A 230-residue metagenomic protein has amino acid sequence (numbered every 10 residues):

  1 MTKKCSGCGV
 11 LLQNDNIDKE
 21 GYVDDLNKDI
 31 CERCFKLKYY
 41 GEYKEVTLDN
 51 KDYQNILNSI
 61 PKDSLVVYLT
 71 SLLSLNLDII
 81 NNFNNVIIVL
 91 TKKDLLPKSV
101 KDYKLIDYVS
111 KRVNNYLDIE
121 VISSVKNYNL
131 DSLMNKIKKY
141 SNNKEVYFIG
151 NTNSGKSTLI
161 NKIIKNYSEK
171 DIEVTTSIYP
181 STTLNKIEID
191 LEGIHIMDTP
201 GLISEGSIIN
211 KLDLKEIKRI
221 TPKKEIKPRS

Functional and structural regions predicted by a protein language model:
M1-V66, T70, N82-I87, K93 (+2 more regions): Helix-rich effector regions associated with P-loop NTPase G domains
V46-N50, N76, L130: A conditional alpha-helix N-cap/helix-loop micro-motif detector
L57-P61, N76-N84, V109-V113, I137-Y140 (+2 more regions): Alpha-helix C-terminal capping segments
S74, D94-L95: Acidic catalytic loop of the alpha/beta-hydrolase fold
S74-N76, G155, N166, I203: Glycine-rich nucleotide phosphate-binding loop and flanking beta-alpha elements of Rossmann-like dinucleotide-binding
L75, K126-N129, T182-L184: Short acidic loop-to-helix transition motifs that present clustered carboxylates
L77-I80, P97-Y103, G206-I209: Conserved ATPase-coupling elements of RecA-like P-loop NTPase cores
L95-S154, I160-T176: Canonical P-loop GTPase G-domain recognition
